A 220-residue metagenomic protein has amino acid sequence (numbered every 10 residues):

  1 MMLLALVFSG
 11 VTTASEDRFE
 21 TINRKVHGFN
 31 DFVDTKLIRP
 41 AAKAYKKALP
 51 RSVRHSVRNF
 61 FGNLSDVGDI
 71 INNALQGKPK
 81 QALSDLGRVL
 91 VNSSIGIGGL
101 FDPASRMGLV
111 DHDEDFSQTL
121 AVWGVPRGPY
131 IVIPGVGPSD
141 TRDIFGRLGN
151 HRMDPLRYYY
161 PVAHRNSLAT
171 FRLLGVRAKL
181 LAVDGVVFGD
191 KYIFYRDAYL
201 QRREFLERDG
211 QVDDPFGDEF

Functional and structural regions predicted by a protein language model:
M1-V7: Bacterial N-terminal signal peptides
S9-T12: N-terminal signal peptide c-region/cleavage motif recognized by signal peptidases
S15-F29: Short N-terminal segments immediately surrounding and downstream of signal-peptide cleavage
D17-E20, Q118, W123-F220: A structured, mid-to-C-terminal "fold-capping" secondary-structure block
F29-F32, R51: N-terminal, Lys/Arg-enriched amphipathic/low-complexity engagement segments that precede the first folded domain
K36-S52, S117: Membrane interface segments of multi-pass transport proteins and intramembrane proteases
R54, R58-F60: Beta-rich strand-turn-strand
N63-P138: Mid-length scaffold segments of soluble, non-membrane domains
